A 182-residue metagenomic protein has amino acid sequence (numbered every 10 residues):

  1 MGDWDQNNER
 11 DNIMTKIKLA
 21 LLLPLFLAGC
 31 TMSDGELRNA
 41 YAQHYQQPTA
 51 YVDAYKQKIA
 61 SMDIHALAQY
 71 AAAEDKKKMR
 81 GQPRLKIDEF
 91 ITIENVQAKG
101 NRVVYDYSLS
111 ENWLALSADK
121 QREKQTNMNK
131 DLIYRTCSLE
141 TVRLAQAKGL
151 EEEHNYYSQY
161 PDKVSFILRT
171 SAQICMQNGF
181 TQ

Functional and structural regions predicted by a protein language model:
M1-I13: Short, Lys/Arg-enriched N-terminal segments with co-localized hydrophobic residues within the first ~10-30 amino acids
N12-A20: Bacterial N-terminal signal peptides that target proteins for export
A20-A28: Bacterial N-terminal signal peptides
T31-S33: Bacterial signal peptide processing site
L37, Q43-K99: N-proximal, solvent-exposed amphipathic alpha-helical segments enriched in charged/polar residues
P83-V142: Mature extracytoplasmic domains of secretory-pathway proteins
Y107-E111, Y156-Y160, T170-A172: A mature extracytoplasmic/lumenal domain signature
L132-F166: A short amphipathic beta-strand at an alpha->beta junction
